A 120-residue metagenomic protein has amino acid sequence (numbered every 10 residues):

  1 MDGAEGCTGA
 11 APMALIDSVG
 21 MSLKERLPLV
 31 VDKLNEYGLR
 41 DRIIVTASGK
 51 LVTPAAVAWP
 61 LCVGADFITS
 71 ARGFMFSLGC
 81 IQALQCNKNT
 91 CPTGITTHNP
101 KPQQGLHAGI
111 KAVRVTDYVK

Functional and structural regions predicted by a protein language model:
M1-H107: Glycine-rich phosphate/ribose-binding loops and adjacent secondary-structure elements that form binding surfaces
G109-K120: C-terminal extensions of enzymes
